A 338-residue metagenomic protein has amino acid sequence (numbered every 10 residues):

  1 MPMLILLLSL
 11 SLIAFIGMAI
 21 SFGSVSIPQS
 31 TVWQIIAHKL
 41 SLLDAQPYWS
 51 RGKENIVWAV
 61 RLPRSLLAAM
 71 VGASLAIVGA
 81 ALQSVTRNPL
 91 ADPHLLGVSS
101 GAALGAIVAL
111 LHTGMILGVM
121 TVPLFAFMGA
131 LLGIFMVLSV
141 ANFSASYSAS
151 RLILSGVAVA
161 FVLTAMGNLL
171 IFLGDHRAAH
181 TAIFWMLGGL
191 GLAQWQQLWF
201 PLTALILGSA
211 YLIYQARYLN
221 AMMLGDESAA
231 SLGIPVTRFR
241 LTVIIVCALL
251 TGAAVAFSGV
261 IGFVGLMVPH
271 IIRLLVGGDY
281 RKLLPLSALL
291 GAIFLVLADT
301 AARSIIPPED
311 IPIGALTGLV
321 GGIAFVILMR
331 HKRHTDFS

Functional and structural regions predicted by a protein language model:
M1-S338: Alpha-helical transmembrane segments in inner-membrane proteins
